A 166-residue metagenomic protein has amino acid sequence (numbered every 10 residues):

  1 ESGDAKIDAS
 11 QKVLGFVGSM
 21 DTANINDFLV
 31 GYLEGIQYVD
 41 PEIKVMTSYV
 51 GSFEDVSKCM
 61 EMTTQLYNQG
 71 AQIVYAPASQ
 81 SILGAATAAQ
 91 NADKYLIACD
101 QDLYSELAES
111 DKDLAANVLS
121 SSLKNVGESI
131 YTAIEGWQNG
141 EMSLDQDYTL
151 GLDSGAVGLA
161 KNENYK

Functional and structural regions predicted by a protein language model:
E1-K166: A residue-level marker of the well-folded mature domains of exported/periplasmic proteins
